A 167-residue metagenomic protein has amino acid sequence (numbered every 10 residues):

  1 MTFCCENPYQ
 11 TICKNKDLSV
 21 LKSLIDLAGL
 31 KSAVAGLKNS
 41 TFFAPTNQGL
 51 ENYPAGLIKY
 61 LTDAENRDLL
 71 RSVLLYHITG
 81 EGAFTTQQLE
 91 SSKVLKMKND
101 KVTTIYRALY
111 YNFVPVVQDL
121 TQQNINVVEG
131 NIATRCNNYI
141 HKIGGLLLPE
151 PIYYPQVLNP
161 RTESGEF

Functional and structural regions predicted by a protein language model:
M1-F167: Mature, structured domains of secreted/extracytosolic soluble proteins
